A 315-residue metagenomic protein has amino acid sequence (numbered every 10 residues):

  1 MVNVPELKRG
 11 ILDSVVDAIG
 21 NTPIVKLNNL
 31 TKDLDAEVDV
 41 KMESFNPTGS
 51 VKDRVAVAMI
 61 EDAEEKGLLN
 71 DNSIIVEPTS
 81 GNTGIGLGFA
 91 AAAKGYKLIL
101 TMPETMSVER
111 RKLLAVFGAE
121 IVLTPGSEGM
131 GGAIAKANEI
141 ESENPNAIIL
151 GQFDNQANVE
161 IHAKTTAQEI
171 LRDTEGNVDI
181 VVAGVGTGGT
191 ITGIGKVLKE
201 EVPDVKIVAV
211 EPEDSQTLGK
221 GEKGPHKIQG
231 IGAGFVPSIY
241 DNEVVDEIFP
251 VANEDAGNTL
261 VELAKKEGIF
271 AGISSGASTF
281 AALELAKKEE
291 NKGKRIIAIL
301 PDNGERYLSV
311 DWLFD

Functional and structural regions predicted by a protein language model:
M1-D315: PLP-dependent amino-acid enzyme catalytic core
